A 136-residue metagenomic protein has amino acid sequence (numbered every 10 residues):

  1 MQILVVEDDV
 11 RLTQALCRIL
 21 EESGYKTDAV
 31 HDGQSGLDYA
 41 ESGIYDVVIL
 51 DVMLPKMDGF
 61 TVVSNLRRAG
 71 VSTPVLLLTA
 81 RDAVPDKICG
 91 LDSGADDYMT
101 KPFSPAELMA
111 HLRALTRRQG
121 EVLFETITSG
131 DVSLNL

Functional and structural regions predicted by a protein language model:
M1-V122: N-terminal/domain-start alpha-helical segments
T128-L136: A structural micro-motif at secondary-structure boundaries
